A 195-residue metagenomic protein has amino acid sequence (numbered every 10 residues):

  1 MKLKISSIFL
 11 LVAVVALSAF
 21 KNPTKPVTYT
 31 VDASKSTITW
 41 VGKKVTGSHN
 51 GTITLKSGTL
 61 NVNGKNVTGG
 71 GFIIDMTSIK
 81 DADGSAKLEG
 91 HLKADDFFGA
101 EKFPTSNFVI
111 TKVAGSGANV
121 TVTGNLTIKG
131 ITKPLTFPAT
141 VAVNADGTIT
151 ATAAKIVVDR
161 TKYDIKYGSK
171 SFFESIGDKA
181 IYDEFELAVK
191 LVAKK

Functional and structural regions predicted by a protein language model:
M1-V27: Bacterial Sec-dependent N-terminal signal peptides
A19-K195: Low-complexity, acidic/polar, glycine-enriched regions of mature
